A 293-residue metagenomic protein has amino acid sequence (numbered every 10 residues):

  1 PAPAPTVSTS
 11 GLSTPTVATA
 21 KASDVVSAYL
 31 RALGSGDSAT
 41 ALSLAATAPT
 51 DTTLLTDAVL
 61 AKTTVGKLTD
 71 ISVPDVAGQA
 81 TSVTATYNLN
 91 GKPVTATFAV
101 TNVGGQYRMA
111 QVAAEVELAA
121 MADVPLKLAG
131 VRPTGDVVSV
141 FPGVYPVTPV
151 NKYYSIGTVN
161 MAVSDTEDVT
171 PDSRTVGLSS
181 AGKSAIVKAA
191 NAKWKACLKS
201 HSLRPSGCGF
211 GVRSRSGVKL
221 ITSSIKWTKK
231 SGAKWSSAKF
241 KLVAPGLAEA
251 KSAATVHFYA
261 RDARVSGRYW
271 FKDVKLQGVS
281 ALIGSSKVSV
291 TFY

Functional and structural regions predicted by a protein language model:
P1-T19: C-terminal region of N-terminal signal peptides and the immediate post-cleavage residues of exported proteins
P5, T19-S23, S27, L33-G34 (+2 more regions): Short loop/turn and low-complexity linker motifs enriched in small/turn-promoting residues
